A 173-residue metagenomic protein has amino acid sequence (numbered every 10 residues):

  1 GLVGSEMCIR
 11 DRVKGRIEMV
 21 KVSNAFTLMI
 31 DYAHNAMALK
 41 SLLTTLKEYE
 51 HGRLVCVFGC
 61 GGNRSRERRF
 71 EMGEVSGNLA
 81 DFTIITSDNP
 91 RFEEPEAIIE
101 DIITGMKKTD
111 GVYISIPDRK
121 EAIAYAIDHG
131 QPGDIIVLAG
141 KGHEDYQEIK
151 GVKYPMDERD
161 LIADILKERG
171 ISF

Functional and structural regions predicted by a protein language model:
S5, R10-F173: ATP-dependent carboxylate-amine ligase
